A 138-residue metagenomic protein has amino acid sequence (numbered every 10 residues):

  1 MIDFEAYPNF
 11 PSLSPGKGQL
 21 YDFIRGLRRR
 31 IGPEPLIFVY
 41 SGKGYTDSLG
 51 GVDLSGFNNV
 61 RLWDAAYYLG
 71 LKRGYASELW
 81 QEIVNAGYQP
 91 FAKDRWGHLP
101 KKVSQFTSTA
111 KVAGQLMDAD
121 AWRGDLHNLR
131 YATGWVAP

Functional and structural regions predicted by a protein language model:
M1-K17: Active-site groove signature of glycoside hydrolases
I2, L27, V103: Conserved, mostly hydrophobic/aromatic
F4-Y7, R25, T107-K111: Cell-envelope and extracellular/periplasmic
A6-P8, K43-T46, Y68-G70: Active-site-proximal loop/turn and secondary-structure-junction residues that shape catalytic pockets, frequently
L13-G16, T46-G56: Distinct, well-ordered alpha-helical segments
P15-E34: Long, well-ordered alpha-helical scaffolding segments within enzyme catalytic domains, especially pronounced
I31-S48: Aromatic-lined carbohydrate-recognition surfaces of secreted/lumenal glycan-active proteins
D53-P138: Functionally critical loop-and-helix segments that line ligand-binding/catalytic clefts of soluble enzyme domains
